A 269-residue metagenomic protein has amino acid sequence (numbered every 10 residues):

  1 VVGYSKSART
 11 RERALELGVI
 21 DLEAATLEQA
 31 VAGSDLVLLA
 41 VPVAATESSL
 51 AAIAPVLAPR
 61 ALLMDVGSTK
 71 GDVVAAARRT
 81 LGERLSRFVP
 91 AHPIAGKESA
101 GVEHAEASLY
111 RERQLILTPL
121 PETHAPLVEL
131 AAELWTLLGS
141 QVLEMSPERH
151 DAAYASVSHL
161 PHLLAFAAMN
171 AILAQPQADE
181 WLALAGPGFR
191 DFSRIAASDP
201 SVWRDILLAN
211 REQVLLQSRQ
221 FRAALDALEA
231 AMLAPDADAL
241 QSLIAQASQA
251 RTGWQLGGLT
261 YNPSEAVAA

Functional and structural regions predicted by a protein language model:
V1-V19: NAD(P)-binding Rossmann-fold cofactor-contacting core
R9-T10, A45, K70-V73: Conserved short alpha-helix immediately C-terminal to the canonical SAM/SAH-binding motif I of Rossmann-like
L22, L27-M64: Rossmann-like NAD(P)-binding element
V41-V43, G67-S68, P93, A168: Short glycine-/small-residue-rich Rossmann-like dinucleotide-binding loops
S49-E103: Rossmann-like NAD(P)(H) cofactor-binding subdomain of soluble oxidoreductases
A107-R194: Internal alpha-helical scaffold of NAD(P)-dependent oxidoreductase catalytic cores
A178-A247: Interdomain hinge/lid region at the active-site interface of Rossmann-like NAD(P)-dependent oxidoreductases
T260, V267-A269: A conserved regulatory-domain signal marking ACT and ACT-like small-molecule sensing domains and adjacent regulatory
